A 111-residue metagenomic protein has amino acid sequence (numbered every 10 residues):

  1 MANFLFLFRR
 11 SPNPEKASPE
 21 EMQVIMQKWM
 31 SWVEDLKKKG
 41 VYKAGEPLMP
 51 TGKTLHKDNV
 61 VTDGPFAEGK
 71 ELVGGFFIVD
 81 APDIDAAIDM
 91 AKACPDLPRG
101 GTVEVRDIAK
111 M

Functional and structural regions predicted by a protein language model:
M1-M111: Conserved, structured core segments of small domains
